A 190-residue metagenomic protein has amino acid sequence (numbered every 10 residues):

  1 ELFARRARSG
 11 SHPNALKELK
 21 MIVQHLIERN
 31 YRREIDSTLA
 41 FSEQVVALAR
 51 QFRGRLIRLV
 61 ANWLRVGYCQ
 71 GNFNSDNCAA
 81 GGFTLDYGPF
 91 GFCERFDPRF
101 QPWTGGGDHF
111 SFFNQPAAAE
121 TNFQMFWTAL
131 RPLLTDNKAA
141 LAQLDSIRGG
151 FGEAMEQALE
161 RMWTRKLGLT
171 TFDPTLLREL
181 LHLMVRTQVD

Functional and structural regions predicted by a protein language model:
E1-Q70, G81-T170, P174: ATP-dependent phospho-/nucleotidyl transfer catalytic cores
S75-D76, A80: Catalytic-loop Lys-Pro-X-Asn motif of eukaryotic-like protein kinases
L177-D190: A glycine-rich beta-turn/hairpin centered on an aromatic-Pro dipeptide
